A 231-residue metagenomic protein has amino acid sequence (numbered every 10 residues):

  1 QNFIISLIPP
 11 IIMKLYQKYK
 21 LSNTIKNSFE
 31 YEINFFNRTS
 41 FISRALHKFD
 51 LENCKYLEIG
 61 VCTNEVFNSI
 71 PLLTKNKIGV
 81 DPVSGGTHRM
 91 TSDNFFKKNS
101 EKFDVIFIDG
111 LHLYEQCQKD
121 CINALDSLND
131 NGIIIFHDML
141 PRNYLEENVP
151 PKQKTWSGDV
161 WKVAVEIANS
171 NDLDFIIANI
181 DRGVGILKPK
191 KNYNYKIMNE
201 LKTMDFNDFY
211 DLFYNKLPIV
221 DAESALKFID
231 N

Functional and structural regions predicted by a protein language model:
Q1-F107, L111-N231: A short alpha-helical cap/connector motif
